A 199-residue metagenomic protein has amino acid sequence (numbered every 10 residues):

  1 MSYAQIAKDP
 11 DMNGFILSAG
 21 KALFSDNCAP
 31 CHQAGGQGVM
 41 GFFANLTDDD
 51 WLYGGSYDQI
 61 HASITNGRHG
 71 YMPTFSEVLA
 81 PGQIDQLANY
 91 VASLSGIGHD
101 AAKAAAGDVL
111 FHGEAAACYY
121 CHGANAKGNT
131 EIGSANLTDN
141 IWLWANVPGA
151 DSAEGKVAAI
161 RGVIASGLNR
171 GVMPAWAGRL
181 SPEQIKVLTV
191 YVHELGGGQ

Functional and structural regions predicted by a protein language model:
M1-Q5, P10-D11: N-terminal export/targeting leaders of redox proteins
M12-G35, G54, A62, N66 (+4 more regions): Sequence/structural segment immediately N-terminal to covalent heme-attachment motifs in c-type and related
G38: Short substrate-entry loop that stabilizes the transition state in hydrolases
G41, T47-G96, N129-E194: Extracytoplasmic electron-transfer domains, predominantly the class I c-type cytochrome c fold
G198-Q199: Short, solvent-exposed mixed-charge patches
